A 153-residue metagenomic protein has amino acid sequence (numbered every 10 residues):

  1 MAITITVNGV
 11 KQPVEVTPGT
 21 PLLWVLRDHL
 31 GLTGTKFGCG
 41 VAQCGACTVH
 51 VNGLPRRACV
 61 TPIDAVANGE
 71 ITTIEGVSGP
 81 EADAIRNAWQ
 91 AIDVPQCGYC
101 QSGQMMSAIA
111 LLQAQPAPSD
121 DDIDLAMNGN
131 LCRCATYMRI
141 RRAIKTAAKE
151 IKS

Functional and structural regions predicted by a protein language model:
M1-S153: Signature of N-terminal electron-transfer/Fe-S-associated modules in redox systems
